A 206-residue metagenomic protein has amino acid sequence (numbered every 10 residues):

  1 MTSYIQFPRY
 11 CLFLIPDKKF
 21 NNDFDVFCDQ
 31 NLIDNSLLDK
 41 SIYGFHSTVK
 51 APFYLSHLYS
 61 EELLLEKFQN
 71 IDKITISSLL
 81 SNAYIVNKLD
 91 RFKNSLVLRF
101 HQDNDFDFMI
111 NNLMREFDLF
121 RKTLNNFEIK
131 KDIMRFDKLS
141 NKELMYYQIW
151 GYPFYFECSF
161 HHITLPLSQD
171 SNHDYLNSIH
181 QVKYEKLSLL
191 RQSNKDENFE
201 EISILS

Functional and structural regions predicted by a protein language model:
M1-R91, D105-K186, N194-S206: Basic, often amphipathic N-terminal segments
L12, L96-F100: Generic recognition of long tandem-repeat/solenoid scaffolds
H101, Q192: Surface loops and adjacent helix of pleckstrin homology
L189: Positively charged, amphipathic and often flexible ligand-engagement surfaces
